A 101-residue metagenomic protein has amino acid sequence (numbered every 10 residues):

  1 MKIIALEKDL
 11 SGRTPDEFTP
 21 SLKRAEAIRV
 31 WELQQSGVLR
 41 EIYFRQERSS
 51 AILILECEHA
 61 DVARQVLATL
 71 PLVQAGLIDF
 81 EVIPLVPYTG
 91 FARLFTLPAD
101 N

Functional and structural regions predicted by a protein language model:
M1-N101: Conserved, structured core segments of small domains
